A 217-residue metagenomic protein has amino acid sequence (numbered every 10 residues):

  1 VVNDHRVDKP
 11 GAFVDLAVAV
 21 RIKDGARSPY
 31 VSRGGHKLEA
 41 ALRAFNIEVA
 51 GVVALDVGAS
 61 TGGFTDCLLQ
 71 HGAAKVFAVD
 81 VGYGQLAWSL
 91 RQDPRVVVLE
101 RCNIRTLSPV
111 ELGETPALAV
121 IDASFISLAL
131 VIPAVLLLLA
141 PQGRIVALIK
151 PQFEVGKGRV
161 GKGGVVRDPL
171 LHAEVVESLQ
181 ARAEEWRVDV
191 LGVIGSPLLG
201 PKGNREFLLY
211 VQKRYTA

Functional and structural regions predicted by a protein language model:
V1-E48: S4-like RNA-binding module at protein N-termini
A50-S60, L68: Conserved class I S-adenosyl-L-methionine
S60, F64-T65, G82: Residues at the N-terminus of the alpha-helix immediately C-terminal to the conserved SAM/SAH-binding loop
C67-K75: Conserved S-adenosyl-L-methionine
F77-L130: S-adenosyl-L-methionine
A129-V146: A short glycine-rich, Lys/Arg-flanked "PGG" loop and its adjoining helix->strand segment in the class I
P151-D168: Short, glycine-/aromatic-enriched active-site segment of Class I SAM-dependent methyltransferases
L198-A217: Core SAM-dependent methyltransferase catalytic element
